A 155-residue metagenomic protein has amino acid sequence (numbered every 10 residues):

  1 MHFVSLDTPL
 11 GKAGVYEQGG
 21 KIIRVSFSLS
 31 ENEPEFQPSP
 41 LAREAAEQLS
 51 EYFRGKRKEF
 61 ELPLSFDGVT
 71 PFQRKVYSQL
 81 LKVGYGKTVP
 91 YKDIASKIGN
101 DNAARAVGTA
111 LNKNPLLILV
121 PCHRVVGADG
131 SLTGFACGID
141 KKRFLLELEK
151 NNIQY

Functional and structural regions predicted by a protein language model:
M1-N102, N152-Y155: Basic nucleic-acid-binding alpha-helical/helix-turn surface characteristic of O6-alkylguanine DNA
V83, N114-L116: Substrate-binding/gating loop at the entrance of the active-site cleft, primarily in PLP-dependent aminotransferase-like
S96, N112, E147: Phosphate-coordinating loops and pocket residues in cytosolic domains that bind phosphorylated ligands
N102-N114: Regulatory, non-catalytic segments
I118-V125: Short Lys/Arg-enriched helix C-cap and helix-to-coil transition segments that create basic nucleic-acid-contact patches
A128-Y155: …primarily DNA-binding HTH/wHTH and HhH modules…
